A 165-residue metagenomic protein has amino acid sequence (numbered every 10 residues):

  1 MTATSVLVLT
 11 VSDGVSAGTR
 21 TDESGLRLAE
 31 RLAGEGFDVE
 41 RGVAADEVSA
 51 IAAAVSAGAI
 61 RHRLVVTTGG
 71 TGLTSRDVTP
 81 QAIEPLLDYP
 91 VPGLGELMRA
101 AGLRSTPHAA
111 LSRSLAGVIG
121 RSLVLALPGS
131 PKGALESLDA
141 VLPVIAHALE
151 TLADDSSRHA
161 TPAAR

Functional and structural regions predicted by a protein language model:
M1-R165: Non-catalytic beta/alpha edge segments that cap or flank active sites
